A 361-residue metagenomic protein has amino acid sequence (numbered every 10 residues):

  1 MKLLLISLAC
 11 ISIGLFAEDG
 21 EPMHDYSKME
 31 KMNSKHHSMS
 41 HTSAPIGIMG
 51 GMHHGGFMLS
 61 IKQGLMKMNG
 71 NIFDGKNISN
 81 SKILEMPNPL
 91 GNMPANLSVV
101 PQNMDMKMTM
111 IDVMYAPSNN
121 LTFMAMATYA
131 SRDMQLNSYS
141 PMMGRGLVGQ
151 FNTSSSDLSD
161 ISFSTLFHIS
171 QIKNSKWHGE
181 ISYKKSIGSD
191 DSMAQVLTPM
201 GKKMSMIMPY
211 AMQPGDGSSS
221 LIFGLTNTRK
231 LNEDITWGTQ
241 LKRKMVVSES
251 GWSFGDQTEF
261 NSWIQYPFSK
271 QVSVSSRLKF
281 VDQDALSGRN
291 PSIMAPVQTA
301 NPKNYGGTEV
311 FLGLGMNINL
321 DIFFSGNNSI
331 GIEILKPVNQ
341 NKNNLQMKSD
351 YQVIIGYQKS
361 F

Functional and structural regions predicted by a protein language model:
A17-P87, H168, N174-K176, I187-D191 (+1 more regions): Outer-membrane beta-barrel biogenesis signature
P45-I46, A95-V99, G146-T153, M208-Q213 (+3 more regions): Extracellular loop and loop/strand-boundary signature of outer-membrane beta-barrel proteins
G47-G50, I61, I111-Y115, A125 (+7 more regions): Residues on the lipid-exposed face of transmembrane beta-strands in outer-membrane beta-barrel proteins
G55, D105-T109, L147, S155-I161 (+5 more regions): Residues that define the transmembrane beta-barrel architecture of outer-membrane proteins
F57, N120-F123, F163, K173-W177 (+3 more regions): Repeated loop/turn-to-beta-strand initiation elements of outer-membrane beta-barrel proteins
L59-L65, A125-Y129, G179-K185, T239-R243 (+3 more regions): Transmembrane beta-barrel strands of outer-membrane/channel proteins
I72, S79-L90, E249-F361: Outer membrane beta-barrel transmembrane domains
T128-Q240: Outer-membrane pore/translocation modules
